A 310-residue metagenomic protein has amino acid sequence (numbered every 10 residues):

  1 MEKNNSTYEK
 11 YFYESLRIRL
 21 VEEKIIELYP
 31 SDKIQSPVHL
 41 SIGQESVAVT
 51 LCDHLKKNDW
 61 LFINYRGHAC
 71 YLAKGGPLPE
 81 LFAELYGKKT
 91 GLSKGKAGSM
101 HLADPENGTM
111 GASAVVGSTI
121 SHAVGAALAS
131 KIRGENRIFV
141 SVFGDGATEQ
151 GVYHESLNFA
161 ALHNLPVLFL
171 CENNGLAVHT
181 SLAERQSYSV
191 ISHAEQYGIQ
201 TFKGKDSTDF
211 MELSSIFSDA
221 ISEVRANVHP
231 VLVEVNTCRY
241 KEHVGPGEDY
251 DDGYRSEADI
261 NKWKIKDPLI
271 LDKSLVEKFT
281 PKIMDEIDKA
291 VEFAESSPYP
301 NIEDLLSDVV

Functional and structural regions predicted by a protein language model:
M1-V47, D53, V235-N236, H243-V310: Conserved acidic/glycine
E23-I26, S31-H163, S181-I191, E195-G198: Cofactor-binding active-site loop characterized by glycine-rich and histidine/acidic residues
Y71-A73, H179, H243, D304: Short acidic, gly/pro-rich beta-turn/loop elements at beta-sheet edges and active-site/ligand-binding grooves
M100-L102, P230, V309: Generic preference for hydrophobic/aromatic residues in regular secondary structure cores
G108-S296: Glycine-rich ThDP/TPP pyrophosphate-binding loop and its adjacent helix/strand module within ThDP-dependent enzymes
